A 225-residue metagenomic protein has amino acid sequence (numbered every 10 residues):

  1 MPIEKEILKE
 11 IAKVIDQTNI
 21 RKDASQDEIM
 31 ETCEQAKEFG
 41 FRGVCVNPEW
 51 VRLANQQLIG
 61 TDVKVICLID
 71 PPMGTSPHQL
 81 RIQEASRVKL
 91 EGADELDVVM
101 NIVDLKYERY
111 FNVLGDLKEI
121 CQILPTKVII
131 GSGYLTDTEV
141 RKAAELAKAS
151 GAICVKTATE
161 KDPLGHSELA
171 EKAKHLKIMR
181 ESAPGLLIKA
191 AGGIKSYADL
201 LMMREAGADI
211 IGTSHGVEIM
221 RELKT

Functional and structural regions predicted by a protein language model:
M1-L90, K142, L146-A149: Conserved N-terminal beta1-alpha1 strand-loop-helix module at the mouth
I11-N19, V44-V46, K64-D70, D94-V98 (+5 more regions): Hydrophobic faces of well-ordered beta-strands that scaffold small-molecule active sites in alpha/beta enzyme cores
I29, C33, V51-R52, A85-S86 (+6 more regions): Generic structural signal for well-ordered alpha-helices, preferentially at hydrophobic/aromatic core positions
P48, R52-M73, Y110-T136, A149-S150 (+1 more regions): Alpha-helix-loop-beta-strand connector modules within alpha/beta enzyme cores
N55, S76-L90, L135-L146, K174 (+2 more regions): Catalytic cores of alpha/beta
Q56-L58, H78-Q79, E108-F111, E139-R141 (+3 more regions): Short secondary-structure transition/capping segments
C67-P72, L90-L105, S150-E168, G193-T225: Glycine-rich phosphate-binding active-site loops on the catalytic face of alpha/beta enzymes
L80, A85-S86, E95-L164: Conserved anion-binding
